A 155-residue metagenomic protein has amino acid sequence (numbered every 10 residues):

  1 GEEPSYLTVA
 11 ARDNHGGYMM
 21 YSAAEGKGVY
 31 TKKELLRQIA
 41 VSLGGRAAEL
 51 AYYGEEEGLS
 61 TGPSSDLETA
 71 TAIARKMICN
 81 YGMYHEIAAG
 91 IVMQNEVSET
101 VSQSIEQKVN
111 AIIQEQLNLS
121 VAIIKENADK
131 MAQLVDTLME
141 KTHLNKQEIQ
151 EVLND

Functional and structural regions predicted by a protein language model:
G1-D155: Soluble catalytic regions of large protease machineries
